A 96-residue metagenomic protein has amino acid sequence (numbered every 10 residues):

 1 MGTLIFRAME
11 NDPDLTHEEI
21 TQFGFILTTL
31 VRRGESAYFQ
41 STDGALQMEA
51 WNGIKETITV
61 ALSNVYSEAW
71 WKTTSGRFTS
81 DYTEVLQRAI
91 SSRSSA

Functional and structural regions predicted by a protein language model:
M1-A96: Amphipathic alpha-helical "stem/stalk" segments
